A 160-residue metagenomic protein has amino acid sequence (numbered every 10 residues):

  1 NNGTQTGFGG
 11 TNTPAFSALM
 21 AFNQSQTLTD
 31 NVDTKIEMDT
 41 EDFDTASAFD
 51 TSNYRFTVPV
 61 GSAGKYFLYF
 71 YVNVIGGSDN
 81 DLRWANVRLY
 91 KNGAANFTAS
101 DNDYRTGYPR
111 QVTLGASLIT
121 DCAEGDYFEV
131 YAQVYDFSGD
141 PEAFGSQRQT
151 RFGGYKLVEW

Functional and structural regions predicted by a protein language model:
N2-D81, K91, S100-T106, F137-W160: Terminal (often C-terminal
V60, I119-C122: Short, flexible loop/turn segments at beta-strand junctions in immunoglobulin-like and fibronectin type III
G64-V74, V112-A116, G125-V134: Extracellular beta-strand-rich recognition modules
R83-A85, D126: Short beta-strand/loop motifs in extracellular/secreted proteins, especially within beta-sandwich accessory domains
N86-G93: Conserved aromatic beta-strand anchor motif in extracellular beta-sandwich/beta-rich domains
Y104-V112, C122: Short proline/glycine- and polar residue-rich coil/turn motifs
